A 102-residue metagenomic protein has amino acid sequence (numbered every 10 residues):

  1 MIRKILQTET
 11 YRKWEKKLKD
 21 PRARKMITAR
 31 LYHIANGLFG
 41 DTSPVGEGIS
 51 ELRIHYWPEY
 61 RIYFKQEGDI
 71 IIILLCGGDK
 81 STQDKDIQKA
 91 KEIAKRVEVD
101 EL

Functional and structural regions predicted by a protein language model:
M1-K4, K13, P21-R24, F39 (+2 more regions): Enriched for short, Lys/Arg-rich terminal
R12-E15, T28: Generic detector of well-ordered alpha-helical segments enriched in charged/polar residues, highlighting helical
D20-P21, M26-Y32: Short low-complexity stretches enriched in small and charged residues
A29-Y56: A short, surface-exposed loop/turn module that caps and links secondary-structure elements
